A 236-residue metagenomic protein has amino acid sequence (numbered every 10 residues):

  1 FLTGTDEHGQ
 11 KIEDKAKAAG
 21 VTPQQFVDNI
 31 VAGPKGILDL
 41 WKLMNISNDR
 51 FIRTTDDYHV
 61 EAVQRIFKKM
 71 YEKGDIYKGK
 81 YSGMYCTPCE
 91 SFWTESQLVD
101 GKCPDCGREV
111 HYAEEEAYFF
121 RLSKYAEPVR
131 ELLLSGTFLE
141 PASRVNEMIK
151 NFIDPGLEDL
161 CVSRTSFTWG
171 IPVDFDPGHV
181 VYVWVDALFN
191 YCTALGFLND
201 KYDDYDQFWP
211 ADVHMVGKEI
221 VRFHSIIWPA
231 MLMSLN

Functional and structural regions predicted by a protein language model:
F1-F138: N-terminal, positively charged nucleic-acid-binding surface of large information/translation enzymes
L2-T3, Y58-A62, C106, Y112-N236: Structured secondary-structure scaffolds
